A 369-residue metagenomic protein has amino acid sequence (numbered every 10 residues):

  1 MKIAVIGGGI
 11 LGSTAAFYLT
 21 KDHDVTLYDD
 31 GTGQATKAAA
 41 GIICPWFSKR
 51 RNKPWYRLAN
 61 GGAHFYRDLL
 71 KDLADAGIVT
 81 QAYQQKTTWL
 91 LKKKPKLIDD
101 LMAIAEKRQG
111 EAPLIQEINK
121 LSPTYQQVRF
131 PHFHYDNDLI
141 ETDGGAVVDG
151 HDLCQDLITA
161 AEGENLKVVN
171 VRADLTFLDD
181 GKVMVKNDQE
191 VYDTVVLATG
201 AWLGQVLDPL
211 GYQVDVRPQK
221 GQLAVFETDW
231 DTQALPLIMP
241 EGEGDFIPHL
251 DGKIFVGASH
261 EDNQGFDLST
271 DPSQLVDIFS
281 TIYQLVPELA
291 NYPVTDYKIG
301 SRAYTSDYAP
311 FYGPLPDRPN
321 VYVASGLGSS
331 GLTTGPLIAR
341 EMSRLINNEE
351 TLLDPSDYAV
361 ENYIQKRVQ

Functional and structural regions predicted by a protein language model:
K2-T26: N-terminal Rossmann-like FAD-binding beta1-loop-alpha1 element of flavoenzymes
A4-I6, E190-W202, A339: Short hydrophobic core segments
L11-L19, G41, Q81-A82, T194-P316: Active-site substrate-recognition segment that forms the wall of the catalytic cavity or substrate channel
K21-A39: Glycine-rich FAD pyrophosphate-binding loop
I42-Q126: Dinucleotide-binding Rossmann-like beta1-alpha1 core, especially the glycine-rich loop that anchors the ADP
R50, V79-L90, Q116-E164, S259-N263 (+2 more regions): Helix-loop-beta segment of a Rossmann-like dinucleotide-binding subdomain
A146, K167-V183: A conserved short coil-to-beta-strand element within the FAD-binding core of flavoproteins
E288, Y292-Q369: C-terminal catalytic lobe of FAD-dependent flavoproteins
